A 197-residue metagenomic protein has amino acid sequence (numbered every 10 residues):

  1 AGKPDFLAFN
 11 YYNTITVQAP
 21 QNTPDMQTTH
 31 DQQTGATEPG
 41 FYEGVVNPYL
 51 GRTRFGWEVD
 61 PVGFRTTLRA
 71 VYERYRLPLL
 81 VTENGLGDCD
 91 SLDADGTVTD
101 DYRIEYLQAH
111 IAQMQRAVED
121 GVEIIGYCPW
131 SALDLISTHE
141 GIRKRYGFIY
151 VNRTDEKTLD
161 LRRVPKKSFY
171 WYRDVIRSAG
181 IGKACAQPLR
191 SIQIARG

Functional and structural regions predicted by a protein language model:
A1-G197: Non-catalytic scaffold segments within catalytic domains of secreted glycoside hydrolases
